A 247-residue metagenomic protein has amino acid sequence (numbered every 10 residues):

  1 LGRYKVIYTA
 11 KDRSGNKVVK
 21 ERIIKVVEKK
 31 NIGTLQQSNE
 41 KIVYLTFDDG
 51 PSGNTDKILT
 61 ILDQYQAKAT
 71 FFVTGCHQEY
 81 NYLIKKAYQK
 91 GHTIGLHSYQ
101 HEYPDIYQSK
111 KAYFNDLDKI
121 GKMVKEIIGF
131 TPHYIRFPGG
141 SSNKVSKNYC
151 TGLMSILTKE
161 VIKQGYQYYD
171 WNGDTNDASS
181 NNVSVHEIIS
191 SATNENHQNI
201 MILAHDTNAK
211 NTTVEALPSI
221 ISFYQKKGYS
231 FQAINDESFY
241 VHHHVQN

Functional and structural regions predicted by a protein language model:
L1-I24: Serine/threonine-rich, repeat-prone extracellular segments and beta-strand-based repeat modules of secreted/surface
I7, V19, V27-E28, H242 (+1 more regions): N-terminal non-cleavable signal-anchor helices
R13, K17, Q64, T207 (+1 more regions): Short linear motifs in intrinsically disordered/low-complexity regions
S14-K17, G50, Y99, G140: Alpha-helical hydrophobic packing sites
K25-T131, F223, S230, F239-Y240: Active-site beta->alpha N-cap acidic-glycine motif
E79, H101-L203, T207-Q225, Y229 (+2 more regions): Catalytic domains of cell-wall/extracellular-matrix polysaccharide-remodeling enzymes, centered on de-N-acetylation
